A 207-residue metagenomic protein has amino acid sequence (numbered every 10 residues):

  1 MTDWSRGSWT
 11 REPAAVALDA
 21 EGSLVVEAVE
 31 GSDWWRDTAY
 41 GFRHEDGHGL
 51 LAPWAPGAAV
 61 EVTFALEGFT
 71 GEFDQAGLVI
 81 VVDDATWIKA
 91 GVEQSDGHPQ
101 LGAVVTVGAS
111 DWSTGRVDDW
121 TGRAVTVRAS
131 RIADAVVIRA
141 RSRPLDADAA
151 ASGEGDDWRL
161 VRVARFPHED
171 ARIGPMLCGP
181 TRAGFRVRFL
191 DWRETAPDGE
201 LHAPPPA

Functional and structural regions predicted by a protein language model:
M1-A207: Extracellular glycan-recognition regions
